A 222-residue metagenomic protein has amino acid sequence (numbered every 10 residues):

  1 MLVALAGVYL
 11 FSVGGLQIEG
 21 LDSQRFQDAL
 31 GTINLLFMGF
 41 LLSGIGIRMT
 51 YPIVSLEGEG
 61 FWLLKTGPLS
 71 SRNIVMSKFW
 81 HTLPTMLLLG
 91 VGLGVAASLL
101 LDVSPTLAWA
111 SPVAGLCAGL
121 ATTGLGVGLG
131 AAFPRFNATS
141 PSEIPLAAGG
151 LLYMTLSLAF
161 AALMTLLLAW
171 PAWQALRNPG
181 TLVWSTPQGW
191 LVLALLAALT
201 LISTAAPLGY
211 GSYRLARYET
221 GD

Functional and structural regions predicted by a protein language model:
M1-W62, S70-D222: Hydrophobic alpha-helical transmembrane segments of membrane proteins
